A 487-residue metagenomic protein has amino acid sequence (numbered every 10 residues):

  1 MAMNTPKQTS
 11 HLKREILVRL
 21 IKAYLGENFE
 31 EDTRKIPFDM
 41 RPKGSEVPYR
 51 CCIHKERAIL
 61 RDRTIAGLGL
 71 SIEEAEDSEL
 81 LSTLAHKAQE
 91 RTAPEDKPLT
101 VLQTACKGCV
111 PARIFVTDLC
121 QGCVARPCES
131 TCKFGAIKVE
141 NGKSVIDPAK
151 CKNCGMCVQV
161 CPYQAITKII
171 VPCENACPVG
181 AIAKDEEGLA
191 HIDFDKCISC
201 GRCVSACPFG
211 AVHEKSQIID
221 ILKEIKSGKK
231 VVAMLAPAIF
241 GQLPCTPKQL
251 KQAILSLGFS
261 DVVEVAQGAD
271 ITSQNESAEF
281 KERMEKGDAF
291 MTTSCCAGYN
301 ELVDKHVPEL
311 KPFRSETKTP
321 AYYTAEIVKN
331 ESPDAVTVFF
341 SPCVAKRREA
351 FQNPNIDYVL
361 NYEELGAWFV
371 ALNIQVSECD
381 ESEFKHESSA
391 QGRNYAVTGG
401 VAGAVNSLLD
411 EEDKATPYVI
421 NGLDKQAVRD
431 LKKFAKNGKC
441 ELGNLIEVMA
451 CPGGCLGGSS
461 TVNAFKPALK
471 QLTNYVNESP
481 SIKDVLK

Functional and structural regions predicted by a protein language model:
M1-E73, E214-K487: Iron-sulfur-associated redox domains of electron-transfer enzymes in respiratory and anaerobic energy metabolism
A2-V160, Q164-T167, V171, V448 (+2 more regions): Ferredoxin-type iron-sulfur electron-transfer modules and their immediate structural context
C109-F115, K138-K143, K184, R202 (+2 more regions): Gly-rich Lys/Arg/Thr-decorated short loops/hinges at beta-loop-alpha junctions or inter-strand turns that position
V116, D147, D193, L235-A236 (+1 more regions): A secondary-structure boundary/capping signal
Q121, K150, I166, K196 (+2 more regions): Charged, low-complexity surface patches
A125-P148, M156-I198, R202-Q217, V462: Iron-sulfur cluster-binding cysteine motifs and their immediate structural context in ferredoxin-like electron-transfer
N153, S199, P320: Short, glycine/acidic-rich beta->alpha junctions
